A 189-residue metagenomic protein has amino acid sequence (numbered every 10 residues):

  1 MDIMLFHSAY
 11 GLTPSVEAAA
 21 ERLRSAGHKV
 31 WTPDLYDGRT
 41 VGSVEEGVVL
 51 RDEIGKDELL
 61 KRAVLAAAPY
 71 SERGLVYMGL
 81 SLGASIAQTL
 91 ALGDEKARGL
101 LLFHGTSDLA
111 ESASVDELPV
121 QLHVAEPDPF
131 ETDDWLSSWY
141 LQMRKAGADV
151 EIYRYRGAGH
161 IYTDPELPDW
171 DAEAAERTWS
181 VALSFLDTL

Functional and structural regions predicted by a protein language model:
M1-E72, T163: Serine-hydrolase catalytic machinery in alpha/beta-hydrolase-like enzymes
Y70-L80: Alpha/beta-hydrolase fold nucleophile elbow
G79-G83, A87: Gly/Ala-rich beta-loop-alpha elbow adjacent to hydrolase catalytic centers
K96-T106: A conserved short beta-strand
V115-V120, G147-D149: Short, proline-enriched alpha-helix->beta-strand connector loops that line the catalytic pocket of alpha/beta-hydrolase
L122-V124: Short beta-strand/loop motif that positions the catalytic acidic residue of the alpha/beta-hydrolase fold
P127-T132: Acidic catalytic loop of the alpha/beta-hydrolase fold
D149-L189: C-terminal catalytic histidine-bearing segment of alpha/beta-hydrolase fold enzymes
